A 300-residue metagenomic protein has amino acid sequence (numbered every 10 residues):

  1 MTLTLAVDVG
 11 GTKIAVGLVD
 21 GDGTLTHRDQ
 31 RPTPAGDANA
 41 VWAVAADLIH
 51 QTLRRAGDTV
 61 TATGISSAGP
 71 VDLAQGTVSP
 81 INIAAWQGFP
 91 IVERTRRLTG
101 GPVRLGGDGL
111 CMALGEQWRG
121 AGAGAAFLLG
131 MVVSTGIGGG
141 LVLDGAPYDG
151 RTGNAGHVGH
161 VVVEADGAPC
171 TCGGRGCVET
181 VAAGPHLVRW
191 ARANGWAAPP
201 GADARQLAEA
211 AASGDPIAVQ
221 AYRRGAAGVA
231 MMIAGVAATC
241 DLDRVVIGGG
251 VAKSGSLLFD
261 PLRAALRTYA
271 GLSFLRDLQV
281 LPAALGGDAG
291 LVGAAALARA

Functional and structural regions predicted by a protein language model:
M1-A62, D72-Q75, E93-V103, G115-A125 (+2 more regions): ATP-binding/phosphotransfer module of carbohydrate and carboxylate kinases, centering on a glycine-rich
D8, G64-A68, G130-G136, G140-V142: Short beta-strand segments
T12-K13, G109, T135-G138, A165: Conserved A3 ("GATE") glycine/threonine-rich loop of ANL adenylate-forming enzymes
Q30-P32, I83, T152: Short clusters of small/polar residues that mark proteolytic maturation junctions
G76-Q87: A charged helix-plus-loop insertion that forms the helical arch/lid used to bind and gate nucleic-acid substrates
L105-G107: Short loop/edge segments at beta-strand edges and connector loops that shape dinucleotide/nucleotide cofactor-binding
M112-W118, G138-L141, H160-V161: Adenylate-forming
N154-H157: Structural signature of FAD isoalloxazine-binding scaffolds in flavoprotein oxidoreductases
